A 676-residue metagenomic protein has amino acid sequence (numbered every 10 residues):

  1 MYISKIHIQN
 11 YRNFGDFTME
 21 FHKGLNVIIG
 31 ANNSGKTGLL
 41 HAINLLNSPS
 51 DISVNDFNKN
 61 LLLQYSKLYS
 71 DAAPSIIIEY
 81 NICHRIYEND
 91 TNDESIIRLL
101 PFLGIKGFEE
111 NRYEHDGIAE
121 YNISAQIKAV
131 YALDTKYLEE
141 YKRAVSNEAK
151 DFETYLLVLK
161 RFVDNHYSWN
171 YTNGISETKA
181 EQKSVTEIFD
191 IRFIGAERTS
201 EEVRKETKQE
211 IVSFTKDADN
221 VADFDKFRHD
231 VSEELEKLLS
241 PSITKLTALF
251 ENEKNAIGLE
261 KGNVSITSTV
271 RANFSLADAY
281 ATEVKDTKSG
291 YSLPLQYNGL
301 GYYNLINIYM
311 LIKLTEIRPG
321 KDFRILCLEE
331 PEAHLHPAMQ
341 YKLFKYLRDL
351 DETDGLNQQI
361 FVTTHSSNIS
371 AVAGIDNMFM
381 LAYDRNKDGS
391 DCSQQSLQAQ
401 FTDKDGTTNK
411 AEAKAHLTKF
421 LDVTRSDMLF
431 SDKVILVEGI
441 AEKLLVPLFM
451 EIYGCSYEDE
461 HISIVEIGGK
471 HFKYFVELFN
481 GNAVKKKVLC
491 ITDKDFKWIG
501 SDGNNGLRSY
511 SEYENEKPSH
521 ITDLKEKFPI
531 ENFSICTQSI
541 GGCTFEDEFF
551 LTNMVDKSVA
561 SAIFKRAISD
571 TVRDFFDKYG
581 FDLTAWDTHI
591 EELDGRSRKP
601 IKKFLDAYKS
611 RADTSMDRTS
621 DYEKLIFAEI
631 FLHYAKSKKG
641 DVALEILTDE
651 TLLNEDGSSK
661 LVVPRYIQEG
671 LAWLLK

Functional and structural regions predicted by a protein language model:
M1-S48, E283-T424, K443-L444, F549 (+1 more regions): Switch/communication elements of ASCE P-loop NTPase nucleotide-binding domains
S48-P74, T353-N357, N386-D388, E458-E460: Flexible phosphate/Mg2+-sensing switch loops adjacent to catalytic phosphate-binding sites
V54-Y69, I86-H229, S292, D405-T408 (+2 more regions): Glycine-rich phosphate-binding loops of NTPases
H84-Y87, A132-Y137, R198-E201, E332 (+6 more regions): Conserved nucleotide-binding/hydrolysis micro-motifs of P-loop NTPases
E88-D90, Y137-Y141, E202-K205, I369-A373 (+3 more regions): Switch/connector loops and helix/strand junctions flanking conserved nucleotide-binding motifs in nucleotide-processing
V203-L328, D349, I499-G500: Extended helical coiled-coil dimerization/tether regions that scaffold and oligomerize large DNA-maintenance assemblies
F430-G503: Conserved helicase/translocase motor-coupling segment
D493-D621, L625-I626: Activity-critical C-terminal alpha-helical subdomain
